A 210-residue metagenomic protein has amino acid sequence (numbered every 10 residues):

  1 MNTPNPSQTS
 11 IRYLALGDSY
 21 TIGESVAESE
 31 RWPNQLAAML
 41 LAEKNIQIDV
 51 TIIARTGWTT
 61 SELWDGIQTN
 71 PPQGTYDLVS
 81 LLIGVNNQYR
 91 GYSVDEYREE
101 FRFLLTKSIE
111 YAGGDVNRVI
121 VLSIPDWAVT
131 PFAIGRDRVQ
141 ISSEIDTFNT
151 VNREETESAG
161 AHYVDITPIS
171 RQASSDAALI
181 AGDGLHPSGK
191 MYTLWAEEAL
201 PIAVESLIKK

Functional and structural regions predicted by a protein language model:
M1-T56, G66-G74: Serine-esterase "nucleophile elbow" of acetyl-processing enzymes
Y13-A15, T21, D49-A54, D77-L82 (+2 more regions): Structural recognition of the beta-strand scaffold that forms the well-ordered cores of secreted hydrolase catalytic
S19-I22, R55-T60, V85-Y89, P125-V129 (+2 more regions): Solvent-exposed loop/turn segments at secondary-structure junctions within structured extracellular/periplasmic domains
T60-E99: Oxyanion-hole/transition-state-stabilizing segment in secreted/luminal serine hydrolases and related acyltransferases
P71-T75, G113-G114, S206-L207: Glycine-rich phosphate-binding loop signature in dinucleotide/nucleotide-binding domains
L82-V85, I109-I145: Active-site segments of SGNH/GDSL-like serine hydrolases that catalyze O-acetyl group transfer/hydrolysis on lipids
D95-L104, F148: Charged helix-capping and loop-helix junction motifs
D126-K210: Catalytic His-Asp segment of secreted/periplasmic serine-dependent ester chemistry enzymes
